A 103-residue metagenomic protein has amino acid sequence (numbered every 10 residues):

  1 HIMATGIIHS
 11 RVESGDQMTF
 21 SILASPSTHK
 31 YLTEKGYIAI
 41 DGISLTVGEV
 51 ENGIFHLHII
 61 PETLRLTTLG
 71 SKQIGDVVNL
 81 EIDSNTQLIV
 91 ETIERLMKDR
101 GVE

Functional and structural regions predicted by a protein language model:
H1-E103: Conserved loop->alpha-helix
